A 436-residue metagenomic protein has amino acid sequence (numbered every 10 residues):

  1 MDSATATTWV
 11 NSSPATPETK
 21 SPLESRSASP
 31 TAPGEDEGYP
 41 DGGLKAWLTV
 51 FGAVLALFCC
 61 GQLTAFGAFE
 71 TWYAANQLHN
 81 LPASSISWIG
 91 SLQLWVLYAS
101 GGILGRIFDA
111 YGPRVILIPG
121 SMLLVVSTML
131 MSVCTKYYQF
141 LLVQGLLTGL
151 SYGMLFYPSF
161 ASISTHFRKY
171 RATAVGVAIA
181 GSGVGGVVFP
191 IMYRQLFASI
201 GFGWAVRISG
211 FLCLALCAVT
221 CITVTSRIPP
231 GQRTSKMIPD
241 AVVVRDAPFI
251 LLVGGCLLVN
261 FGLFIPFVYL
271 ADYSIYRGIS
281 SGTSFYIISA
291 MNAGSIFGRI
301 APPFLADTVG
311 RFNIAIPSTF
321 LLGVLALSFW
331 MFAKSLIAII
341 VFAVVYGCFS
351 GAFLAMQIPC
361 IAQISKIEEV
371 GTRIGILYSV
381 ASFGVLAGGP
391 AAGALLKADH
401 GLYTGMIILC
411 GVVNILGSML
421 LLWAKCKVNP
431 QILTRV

Functional and structural regions predicted by a protein language model:
M1-G43, K427-V436: Intrinsically disordered, low-complexity terminal tails of fungal membrane proteins
L63-T71, D246-F304, T308-N313, I358 (+1 more regions): Extracytoplasmic gate region of multi-pass secondary transporters
Y73, G145, Y152-F167, A174-V175 (+2 more regions): Intracellular juxtamembrane helix-capping segments at the cytosolic ends of symmetry-related transmembrane helices
Y73-A74, I107-F108, V188-G201, S274-I275 (+2 more regions): Interfacial helix-cap and linker-helix signal at transmembrane-aqueous boundaries of multi-pass secondary transporters
A99-Q139, A306: Conserved MFS/SLC helix-loop-helix module at the cytosolic interface between two early adjacent transmembrane helices
Y170-T173, V177, G181-I228: Helix-loop-helix hairpin linking two adjacent transmembrane segments in secondary transporters
I279, T283, S289-S295, A306-Q363 (+1 more regions): C-terminal transmembrane helical hairpin of 12-TM major facilitator-type secondary transporters
I364-G401, C410: A late C-terminal transmembrane helix in Major Facilitator Superfamily
